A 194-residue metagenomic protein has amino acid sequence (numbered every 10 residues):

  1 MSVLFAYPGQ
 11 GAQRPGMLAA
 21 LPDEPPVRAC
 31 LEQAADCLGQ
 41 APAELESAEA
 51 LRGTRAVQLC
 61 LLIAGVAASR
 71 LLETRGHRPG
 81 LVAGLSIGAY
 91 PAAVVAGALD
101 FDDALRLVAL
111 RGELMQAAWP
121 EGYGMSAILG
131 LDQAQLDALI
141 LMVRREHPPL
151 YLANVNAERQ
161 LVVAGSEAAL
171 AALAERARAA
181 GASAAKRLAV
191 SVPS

Functional and structural regions predicted by a protein language model:
M1-A83, V163: Helix-rich "cap/lid" substructures immediately adjacent to catalytic or cofactor-binding pockets
Q10-A12, D36-L38, A96-S194: Alpha/beta catalytic cores of group-transfer enzymes, especially the acyltransferase/condensing modules of polyketide
L21, R52-R55, P91, Y123 (+1 more regions): A general structural-boundary detector
A48, L85-S86, V190-S191: Residue-level "edge-of-site" marker
Q58-A127: Gly/Ser-rich oxyanion-binding loop with an adjacent helix/lid that shapes the negatively charged ligand pocket
